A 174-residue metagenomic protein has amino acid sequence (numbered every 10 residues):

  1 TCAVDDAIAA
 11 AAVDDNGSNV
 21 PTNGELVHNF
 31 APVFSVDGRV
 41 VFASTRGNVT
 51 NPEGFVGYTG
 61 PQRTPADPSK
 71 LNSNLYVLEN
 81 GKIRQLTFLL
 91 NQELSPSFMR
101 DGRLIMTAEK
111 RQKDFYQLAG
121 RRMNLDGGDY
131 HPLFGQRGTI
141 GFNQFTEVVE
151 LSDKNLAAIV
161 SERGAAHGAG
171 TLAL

Functional and structural regions predicted by a protein language model:
T1, F42-K70, M106-L118, A158-L174: Short, conserved, GDST-rich strand-edge loop motifs in beta-rich repeat architectures
T1-T50, A157-E162, L174: Extended surface/linker regions that mediate inter-domain or inter-protein docking in multi-component redox
T1-V27, L78-N91, N124-Q144: Multi-bladed beta-propeller domains
A7-I8, V40, N48, I83 (+6 more regions): Surface-exposed, flexible loop/turn segments at secondary-structure boundaries
T22-R39, L90-I105, R137-A157: Conserved beta-propeller blade repeats
T59-S73, K82-D101, I105-F115, G135-F142: Beta-propeller and closely related beta-pinwheel folds
V77, R122, A173-L174: Conserved blade-register residue in beta-propeller folds
R100-D101, E109-Q117, R121-A166: WD40 beta-propeller repeat blades
